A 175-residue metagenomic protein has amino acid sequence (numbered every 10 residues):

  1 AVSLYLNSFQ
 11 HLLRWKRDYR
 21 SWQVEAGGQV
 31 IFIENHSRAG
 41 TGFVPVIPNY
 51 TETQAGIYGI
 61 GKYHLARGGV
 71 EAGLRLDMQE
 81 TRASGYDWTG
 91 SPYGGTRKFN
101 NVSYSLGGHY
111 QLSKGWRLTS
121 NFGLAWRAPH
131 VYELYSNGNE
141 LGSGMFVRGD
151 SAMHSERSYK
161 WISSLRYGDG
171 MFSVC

Functional and structural regions predicted by a protein language model:
A1-Q111, G123, G170-C175: Face-selective signature of the C-terminal outer-membrane beta-barrel domain
E34-H36, M78-T89, T96, Y110 (+1 more regions): Surface-exposed extracellular loop regions of Gram-negative outer-membrane beta-barrel proteins, predominantly
S164: Small/polar-residue-rich segments within soluble enzyme cores
Y167: Flexible glycine-/small-residue-rich
